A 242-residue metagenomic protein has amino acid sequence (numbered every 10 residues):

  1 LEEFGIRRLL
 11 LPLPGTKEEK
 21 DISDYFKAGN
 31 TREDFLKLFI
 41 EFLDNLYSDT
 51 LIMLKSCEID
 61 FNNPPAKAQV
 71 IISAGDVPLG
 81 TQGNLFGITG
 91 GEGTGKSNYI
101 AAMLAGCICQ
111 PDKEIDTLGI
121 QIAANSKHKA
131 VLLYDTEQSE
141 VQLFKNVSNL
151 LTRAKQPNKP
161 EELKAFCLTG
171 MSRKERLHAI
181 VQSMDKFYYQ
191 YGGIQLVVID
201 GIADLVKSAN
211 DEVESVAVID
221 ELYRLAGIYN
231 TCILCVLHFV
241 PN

Functional and structural regions predicted by a protein language model:
L1-D49: TOPRIM fold recognition
E3, P241-N242: Short, intrinsically disordered, charge-balanced linker/junction segments flanking boundaries in proteins
F4, Y191, L225-Y229: Helix C-cap/helix->beta junction micro-motif
L11, Q195-D200, T231-L237: Short beta-strand segments at enzyme active-site cores
L13, T136, H238: Cofactor-binding loop segments of dinucleotide-utilizing enzymes, especially the Rossmann-like FAD- and NAD(P)+-binding
Y47-L150, P157: The Walker A/P-loop phosphate-binding site
I115-L118, N125-N210, A217: Conserved inter-motif catalytic segment of the P-loop NTP-binding fold
V216-F239: Substrate-engagement module of ASCE P-loop NTPases
